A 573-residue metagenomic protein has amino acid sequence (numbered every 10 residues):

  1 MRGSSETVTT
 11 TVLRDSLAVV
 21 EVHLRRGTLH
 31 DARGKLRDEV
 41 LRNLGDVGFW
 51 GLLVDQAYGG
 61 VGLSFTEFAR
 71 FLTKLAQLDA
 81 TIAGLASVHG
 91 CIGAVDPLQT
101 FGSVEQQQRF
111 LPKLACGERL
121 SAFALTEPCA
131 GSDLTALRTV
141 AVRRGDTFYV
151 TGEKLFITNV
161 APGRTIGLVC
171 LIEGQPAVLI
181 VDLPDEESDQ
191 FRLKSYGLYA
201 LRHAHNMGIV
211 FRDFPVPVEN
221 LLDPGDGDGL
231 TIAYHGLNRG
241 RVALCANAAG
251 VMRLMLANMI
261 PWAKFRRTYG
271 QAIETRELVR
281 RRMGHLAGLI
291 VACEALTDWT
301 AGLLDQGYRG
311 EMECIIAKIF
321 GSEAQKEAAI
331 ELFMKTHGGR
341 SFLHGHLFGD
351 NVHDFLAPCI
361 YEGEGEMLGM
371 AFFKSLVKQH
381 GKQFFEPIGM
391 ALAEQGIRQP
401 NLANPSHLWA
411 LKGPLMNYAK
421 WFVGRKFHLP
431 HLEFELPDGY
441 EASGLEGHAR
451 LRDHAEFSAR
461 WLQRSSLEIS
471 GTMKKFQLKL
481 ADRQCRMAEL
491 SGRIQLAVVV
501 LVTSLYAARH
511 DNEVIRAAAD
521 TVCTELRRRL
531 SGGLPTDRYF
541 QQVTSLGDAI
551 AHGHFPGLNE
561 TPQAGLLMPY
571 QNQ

Functional and structural regions predicted by a protein language model:
M1-H89, G102-L120, S132, R144 (+4 more regions): Amphipathic, small/basic residue-rich leader segments at the start of a protein or domain
G48, M312-N417, E513-Q573: Alpha-helix capping/hinge segments and adjacent helical runs
T147, T151-F191: A short core secondary-structure module
D185-E187, I209-G240, L256-T275, D298 (+2 more regions): A glycine-rich, basic-preceded beta-loop-alpha segment at the flavin cofactor/substrate interface of flavin-utilizing
E187-D213: Flexible, small-/acidic-enriched active-site or ligand-binding loops
I260-P261, L278-D305, A497-Y506: Loop-to-helix element that buttresses phosphate recognition and phosphoryl-transfer chemistry
F265-R281, A508-E513: Terminal amphipathic helices with adjacent charged low-complexity linkers/tails
W409-Q573: C-terminal amphipathic alpha-helical interaction region
